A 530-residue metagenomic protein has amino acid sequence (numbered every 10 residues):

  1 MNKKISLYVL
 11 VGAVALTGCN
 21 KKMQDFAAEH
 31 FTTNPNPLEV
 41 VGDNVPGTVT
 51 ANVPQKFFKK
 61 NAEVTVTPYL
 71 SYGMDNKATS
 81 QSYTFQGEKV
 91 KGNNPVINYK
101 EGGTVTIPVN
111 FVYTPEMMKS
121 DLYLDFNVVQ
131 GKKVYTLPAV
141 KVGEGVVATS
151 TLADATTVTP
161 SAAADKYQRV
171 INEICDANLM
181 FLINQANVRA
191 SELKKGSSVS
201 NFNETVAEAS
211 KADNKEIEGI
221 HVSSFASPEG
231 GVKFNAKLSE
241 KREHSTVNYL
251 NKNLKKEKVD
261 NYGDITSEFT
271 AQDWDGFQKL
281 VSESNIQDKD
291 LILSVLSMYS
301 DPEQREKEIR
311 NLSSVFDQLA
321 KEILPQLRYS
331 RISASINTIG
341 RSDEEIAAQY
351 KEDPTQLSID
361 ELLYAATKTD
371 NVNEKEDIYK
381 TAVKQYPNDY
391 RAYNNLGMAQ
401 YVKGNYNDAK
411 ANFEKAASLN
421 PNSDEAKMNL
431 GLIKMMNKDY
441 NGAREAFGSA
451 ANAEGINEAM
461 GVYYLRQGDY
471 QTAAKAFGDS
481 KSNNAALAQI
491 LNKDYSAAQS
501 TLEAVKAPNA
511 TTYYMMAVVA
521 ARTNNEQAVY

Functional and structural regions predicted by a protein language model:
N2-Y530: N-terminal targeting segments with Sec-dependent signals, encompassing both cleavable signal peptides and non-cleavable
